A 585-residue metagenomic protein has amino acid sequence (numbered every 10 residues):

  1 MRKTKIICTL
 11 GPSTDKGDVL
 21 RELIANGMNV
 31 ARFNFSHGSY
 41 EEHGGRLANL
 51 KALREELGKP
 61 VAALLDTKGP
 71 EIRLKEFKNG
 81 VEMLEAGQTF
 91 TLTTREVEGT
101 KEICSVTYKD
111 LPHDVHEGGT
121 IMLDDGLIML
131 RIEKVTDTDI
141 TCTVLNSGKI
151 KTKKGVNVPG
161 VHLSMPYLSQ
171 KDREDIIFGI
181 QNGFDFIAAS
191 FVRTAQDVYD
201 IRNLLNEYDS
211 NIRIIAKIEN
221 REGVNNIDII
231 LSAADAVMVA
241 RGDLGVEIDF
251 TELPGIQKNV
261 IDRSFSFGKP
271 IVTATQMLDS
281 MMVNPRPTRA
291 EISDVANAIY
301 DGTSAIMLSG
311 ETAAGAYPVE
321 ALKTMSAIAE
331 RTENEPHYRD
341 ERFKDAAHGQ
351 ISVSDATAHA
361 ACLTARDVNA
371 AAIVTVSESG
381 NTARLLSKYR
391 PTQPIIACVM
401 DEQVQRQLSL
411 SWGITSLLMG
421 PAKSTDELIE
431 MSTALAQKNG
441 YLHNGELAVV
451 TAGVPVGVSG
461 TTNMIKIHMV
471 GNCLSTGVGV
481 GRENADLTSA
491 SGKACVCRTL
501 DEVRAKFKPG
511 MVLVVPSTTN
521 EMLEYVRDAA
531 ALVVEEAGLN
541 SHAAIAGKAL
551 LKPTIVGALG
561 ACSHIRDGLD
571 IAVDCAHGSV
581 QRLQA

Functional and structural regions predicted by a protein language model:
M1-P12, K16-G17, I24, S39-A48 (+12 more regions): Expand to "…catalyze enediolate/carbanion chemistry for C-C bond making/breaking, isomerization, decarboxylation
K3, C8-S13, E42, V161 (+3 more regions): Conserved alpha/beta-domain cores
K5-I7, V30-R32, P60-L64, T89 (+8 more regions): Structural preference for beta-strand elements that scaffold enzyme active sites
L10-S13, M28, F35-Y40, T67-P70 (+24 more regions): Short, ordered loop/turn segments at secondary-structure junctions
A25-V30, Q181-D185, L205-N211, S232-V237 (+6 more regions): Glycine-enriched alpha-helix->loop->beta-strand junction motifs that scaffold or abut catalytic
G38-E42, R46, Q393-P394, C398-L428 (+1 more regions): Feature captures the catalytic cores and cofactor-binding loops of soluble hydro-lyases/lyases that act on carboxylate
G44-R54, T312-E335, M464-H468: C-terminal helical cap(s) of enzyme catalytic domains, especially alpha/beta-barrels
P70-S169, L435-A436, Y441-D501, V526-A531 (+1 more regions): Acidic, glycine-rich flexible loop/linker segments
